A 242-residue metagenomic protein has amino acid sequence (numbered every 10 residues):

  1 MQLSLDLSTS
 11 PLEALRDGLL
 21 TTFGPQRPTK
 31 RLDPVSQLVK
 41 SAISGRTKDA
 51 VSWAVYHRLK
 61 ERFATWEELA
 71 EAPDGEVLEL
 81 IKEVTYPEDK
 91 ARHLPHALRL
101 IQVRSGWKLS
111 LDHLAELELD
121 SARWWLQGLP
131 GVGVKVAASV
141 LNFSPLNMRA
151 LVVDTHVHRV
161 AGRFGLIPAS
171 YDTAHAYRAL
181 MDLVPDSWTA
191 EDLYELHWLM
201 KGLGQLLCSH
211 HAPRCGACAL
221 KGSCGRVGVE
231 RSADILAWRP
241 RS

Functional and structural regions predicted by a protein language model:
L3-P240: Catalytic cores of DNA base-excision repair glycosylases
